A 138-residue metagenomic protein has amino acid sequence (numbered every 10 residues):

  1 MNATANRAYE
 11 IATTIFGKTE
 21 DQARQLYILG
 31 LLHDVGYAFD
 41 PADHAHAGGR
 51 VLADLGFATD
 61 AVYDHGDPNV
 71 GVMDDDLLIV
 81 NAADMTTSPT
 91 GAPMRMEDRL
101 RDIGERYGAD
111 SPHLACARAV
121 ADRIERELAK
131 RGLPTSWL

Functional and structural regions predicted by a protein language model:
M1-T19, L32, L55-F57, D67-L138: Divalent metal-dependent phosphate-bond-processing catalytic cores, especially two-metal-ion Mg2+/Mn2+ enzymes that act
T4, D21-D54, A58-N69: His-Asp-centered metal-binding catalytic motifs of divalent-metal-dependent phosphohydrolases/nucleases
